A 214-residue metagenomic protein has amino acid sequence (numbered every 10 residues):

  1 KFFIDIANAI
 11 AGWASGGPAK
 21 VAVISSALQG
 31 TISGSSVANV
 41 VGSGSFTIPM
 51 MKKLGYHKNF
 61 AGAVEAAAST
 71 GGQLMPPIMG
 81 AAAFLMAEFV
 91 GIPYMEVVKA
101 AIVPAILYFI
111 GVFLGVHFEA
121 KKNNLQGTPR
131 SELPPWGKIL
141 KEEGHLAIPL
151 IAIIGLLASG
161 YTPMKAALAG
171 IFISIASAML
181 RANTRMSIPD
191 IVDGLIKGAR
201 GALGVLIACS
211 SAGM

Functional and structural regions predicted by a protein language model:
F2-G17, A27, R181-M214: Helix-loop-helix junctions that connect adjacent transmembrane helices in secondary transporters/permeases, recognized
D5-G72, A82: Hydrophobic transmembrane alpha-helices that form the pore/transport pathway of multi-pass ion and small-solute
P18, S26, G72-A81, Y108-V116 (+3 more regions): Hydrophobic alpha-helical transmembrane segments in multi-pass membrane proteins
A27-L28, T70, A81, L85-F89 (+3 more regions): Alpha-helical transmembrane segments of multipass membrane proteins
V40, K53, F60, G72-F84 (+1 more regions): Transmembrane-helix bundle segments that line or gate the permeation/cavity pathway in multi-pass membrane proteins
S69-T70, F84-F109, E132: Helix-loop-helix hairpins in multi-pass membrane proteins, especially solute transporters
K99-G201: Long, contiguous bundles of hydrophobic transmembrane helices that form the permeation core of multi-pass
